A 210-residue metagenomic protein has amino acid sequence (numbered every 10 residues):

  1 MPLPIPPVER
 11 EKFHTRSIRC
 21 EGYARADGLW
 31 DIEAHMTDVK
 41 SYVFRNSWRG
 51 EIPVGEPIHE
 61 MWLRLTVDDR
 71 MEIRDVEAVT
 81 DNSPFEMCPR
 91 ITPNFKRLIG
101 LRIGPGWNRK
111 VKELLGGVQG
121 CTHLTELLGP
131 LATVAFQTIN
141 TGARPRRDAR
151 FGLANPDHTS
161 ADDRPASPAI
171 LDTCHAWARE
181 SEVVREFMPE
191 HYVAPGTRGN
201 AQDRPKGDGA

Functional and structural regions predicted by a protein language model:
M1-V43: Short, Gly/Pro- and small/polar-rich lid/capping loops
L3, G22, M36-A210: Active-site- and interface-proximal helix/loop "cap" or "latch" segments in soluble metabolic and energy-transducing
